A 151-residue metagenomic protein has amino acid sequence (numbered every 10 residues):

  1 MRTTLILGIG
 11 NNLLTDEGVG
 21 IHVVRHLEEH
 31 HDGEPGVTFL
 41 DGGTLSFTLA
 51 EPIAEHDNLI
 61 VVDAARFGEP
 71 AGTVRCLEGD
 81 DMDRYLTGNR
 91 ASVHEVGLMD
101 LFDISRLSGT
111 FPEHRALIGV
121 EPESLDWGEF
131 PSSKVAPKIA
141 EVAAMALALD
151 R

Functional and structural regions predicted by a protein language model:
M1-V120, E129-A140, A146-R151: N-terminal catalytic or cofactor-binding beta/alpha core of small enzyme domains
E123: Short "lid" loop at the C-terminus of a central beta-strand within the Rossmann-like core of SAM-dependent
